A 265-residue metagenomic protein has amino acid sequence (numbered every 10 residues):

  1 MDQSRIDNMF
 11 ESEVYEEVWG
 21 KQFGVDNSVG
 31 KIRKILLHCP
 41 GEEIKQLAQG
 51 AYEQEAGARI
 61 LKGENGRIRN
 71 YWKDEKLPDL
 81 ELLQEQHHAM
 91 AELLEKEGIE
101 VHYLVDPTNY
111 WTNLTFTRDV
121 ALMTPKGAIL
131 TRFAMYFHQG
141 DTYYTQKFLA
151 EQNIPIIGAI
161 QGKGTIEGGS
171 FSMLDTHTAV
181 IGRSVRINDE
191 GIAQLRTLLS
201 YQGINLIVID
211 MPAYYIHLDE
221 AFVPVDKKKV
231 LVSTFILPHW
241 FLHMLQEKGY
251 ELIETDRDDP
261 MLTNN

Functional and structural regions predicted by a protein language model:
M1-N265: The feature marks the mature, well-folded catalytic cores of soluble enzymes
